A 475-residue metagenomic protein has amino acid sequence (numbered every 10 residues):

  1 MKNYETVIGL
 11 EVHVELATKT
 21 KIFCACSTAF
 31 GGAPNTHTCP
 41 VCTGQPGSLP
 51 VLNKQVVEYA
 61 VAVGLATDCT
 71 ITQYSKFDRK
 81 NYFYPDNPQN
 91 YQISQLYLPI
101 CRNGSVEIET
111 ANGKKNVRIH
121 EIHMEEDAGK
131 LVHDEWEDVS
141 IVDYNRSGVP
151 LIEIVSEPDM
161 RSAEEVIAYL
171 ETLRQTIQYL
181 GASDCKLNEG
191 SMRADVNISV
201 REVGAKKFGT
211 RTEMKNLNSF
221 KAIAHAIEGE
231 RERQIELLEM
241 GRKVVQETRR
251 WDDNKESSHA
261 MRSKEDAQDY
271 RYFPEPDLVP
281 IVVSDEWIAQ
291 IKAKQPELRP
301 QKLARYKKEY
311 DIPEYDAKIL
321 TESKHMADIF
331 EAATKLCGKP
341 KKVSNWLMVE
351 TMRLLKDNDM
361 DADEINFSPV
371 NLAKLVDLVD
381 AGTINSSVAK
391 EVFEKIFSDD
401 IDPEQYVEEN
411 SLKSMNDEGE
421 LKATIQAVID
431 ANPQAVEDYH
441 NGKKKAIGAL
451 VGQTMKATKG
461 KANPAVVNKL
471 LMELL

Functional and structural regions predicted by a protein language model:
M1-E297, E314, K335-K339: Basic, nucleic-acid-interacting segments
K2, D311, T334-V343, A381-I384 (+1 more regions): Structural motif
V63, E230, A333, W346 (+7 more regions): Amphipathic alpha-helical segments in well-ordered regions
E189-E202, Y270, K307-I329, P340-N358 (+3 more regions): Core structural elements
I281-V282, A317, I329-E331, K342-V343 (+7 more regions): Extended hydrophobic-aromatic, low-complexity segments
W287-K294, Q301, E331-G338, L372-I384: Extended, non-catalytic structural segments that build the interaction scaffolds of large macromolecular assemblies
A362-A373, D377, S386-K456: Strongly charged, low-complexity linkers/loops
K444-L475: Short, amphipathic C-terminal "tail helix"
